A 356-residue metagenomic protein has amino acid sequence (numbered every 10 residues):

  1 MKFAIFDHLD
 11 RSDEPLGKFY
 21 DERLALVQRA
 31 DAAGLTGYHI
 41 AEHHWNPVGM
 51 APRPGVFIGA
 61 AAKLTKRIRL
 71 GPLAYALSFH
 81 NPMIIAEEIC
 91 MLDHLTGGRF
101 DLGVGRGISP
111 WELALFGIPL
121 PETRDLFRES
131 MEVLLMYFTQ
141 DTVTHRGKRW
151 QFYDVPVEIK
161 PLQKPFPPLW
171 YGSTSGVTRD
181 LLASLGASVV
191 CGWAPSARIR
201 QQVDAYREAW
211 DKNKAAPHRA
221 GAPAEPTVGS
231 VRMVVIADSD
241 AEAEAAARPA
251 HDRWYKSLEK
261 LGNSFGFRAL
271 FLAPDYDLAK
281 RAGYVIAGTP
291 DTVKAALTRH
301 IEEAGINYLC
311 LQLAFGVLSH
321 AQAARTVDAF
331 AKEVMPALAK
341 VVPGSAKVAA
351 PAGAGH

Functional and structural regions predicted by a protein language model:
M1-L70, K164-P167, V348-H356: N-terminal beta1-alpha1-beta2 module of alpha/beta enzyme domains
K2-K18, S78-H145, R149, S188-C191 (+2 more regions): Flexible, glycine-rich active-site loops centered on histidine and acidic residues that chelate a metal or position
F3, E42, A61, L92 (+8 more regions): Conserved, mostly hydrophobic/aromatic
F3-D7, Y38-I40, L70-P72, F100-V104 (+4 more regions): Hydrophobic faces of well-ordered beta-strands that scaffold small-molecule active sites in alpha/beta enzyme cores
D7-Y20, Y75-P82, Q163-S173, R281-P290: Active-site mouth loops of central-metabolism enzymes
G17-R29, E88, T174-D180, T292-R299: Short, acidic/polar
D31, I58-K66, I89, D93-R99 (+3 more regions): Acidic (Asp/Glu)-rich catalytic clusters
P121-V157, R198-N307, M335, A339-H356: An alpha-helical appendage that flanks or caps ligand/catalytic pockets
